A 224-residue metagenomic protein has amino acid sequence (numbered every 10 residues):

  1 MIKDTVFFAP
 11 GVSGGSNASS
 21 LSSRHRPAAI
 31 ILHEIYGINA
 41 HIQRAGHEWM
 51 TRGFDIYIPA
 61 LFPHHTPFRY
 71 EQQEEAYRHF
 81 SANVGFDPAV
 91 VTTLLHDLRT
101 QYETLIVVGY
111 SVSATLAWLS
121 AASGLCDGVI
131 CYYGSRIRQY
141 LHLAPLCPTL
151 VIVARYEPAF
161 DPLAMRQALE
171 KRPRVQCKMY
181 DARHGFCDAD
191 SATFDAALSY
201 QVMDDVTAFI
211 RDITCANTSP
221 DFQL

Functional and structural regions predicted by a protein language model:
M1-T100, D188: Serine-hydrolase catalytic machinery in alpha/beta-hydrolase-like enzymes
R44-A45, F160-L169: Short alpha-helix in the alpha/beta-hydrolase fold that links the catalytic acid
A60-H65, S135, D181-R183: Short beta-to-alpha linker loops that shape the active-site pocket of alpha/beta-hydrolase fold enzymes
R99-Y110: Alpha/beta-hydrolase fold nucleophile elbow
G109-S113, A117: Gly/Ala-rich beta-loop-alpha elbow adjacent to hydrolase catalytic centers
L125-R136: A conserved short beta-strand
P145, V151-V153: Short beta-strand/loop motif that positions the catalytic acidic residue of the alpha/beta-hydrolase fold
V175-L224: C-terminal catalytic histidine-bearing segment of alpha/beta-hydrolase fold enzymes
